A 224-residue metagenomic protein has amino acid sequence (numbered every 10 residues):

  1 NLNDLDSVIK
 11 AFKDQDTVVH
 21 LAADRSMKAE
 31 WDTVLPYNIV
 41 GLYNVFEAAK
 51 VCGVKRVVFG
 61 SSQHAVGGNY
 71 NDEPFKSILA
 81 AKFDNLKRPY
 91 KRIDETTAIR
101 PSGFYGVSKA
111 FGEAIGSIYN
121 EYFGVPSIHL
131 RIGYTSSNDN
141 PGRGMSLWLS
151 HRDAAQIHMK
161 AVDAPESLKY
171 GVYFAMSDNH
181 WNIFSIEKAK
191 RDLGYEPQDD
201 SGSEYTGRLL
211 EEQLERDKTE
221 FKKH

Functional and structural regions predicted by a protein language model:
L2-Y37: NAD(P)H-binding glycine-rich loop region in Rossmannoid oxidoreductase-like domains and their noncatalytic homologs
V18-A22, V57-Q63, L130-I132: SDR active-site strand-loop-helix element
Y37-L42, V58-S61, S108, L147: Short alpha-helix in the Rossmann-fold core of NAD(P)-dependent oxidoreductases
N44-S102: Conserved Rossmann-fold NAD(P)-dependent oxidoreductase catalytic core, especially the SDR/UDP-sugar
F104, S108-F111: Active-site helix of classical SDR
E121, V125, R131-N138, W148-Y170 (+1 more regions): Alpha-helical substrate-binding/gating segment
Y170-Y173, D178-E196, E211-K222: Conserved C-terminal active-site "lid" loop/helix of NAD(P)H-dependent oxidoreductases that clamps the redox cofactor
